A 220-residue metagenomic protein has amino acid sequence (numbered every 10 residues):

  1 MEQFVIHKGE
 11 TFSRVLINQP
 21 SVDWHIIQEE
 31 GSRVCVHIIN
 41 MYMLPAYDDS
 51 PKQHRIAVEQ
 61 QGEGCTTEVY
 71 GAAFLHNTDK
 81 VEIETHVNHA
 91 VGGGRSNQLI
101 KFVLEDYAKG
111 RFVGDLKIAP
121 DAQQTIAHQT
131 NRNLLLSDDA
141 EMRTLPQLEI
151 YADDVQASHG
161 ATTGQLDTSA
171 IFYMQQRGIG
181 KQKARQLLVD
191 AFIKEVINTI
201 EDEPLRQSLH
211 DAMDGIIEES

Functional and structural regions predicted by a protein language model:
M1-F172, Q176-I179, I200, Q207-S220: Conserved beta-strand/loop scaffold segments within soluble protein domains that form the structured core and edges
Y173-E195: Extended amphipathic alpha-helical segments enriched in small hydrophobics
R185, D190, T199-E203, Q207: Catalytic-core signal marking the mid-to-C-terminal active-site face
